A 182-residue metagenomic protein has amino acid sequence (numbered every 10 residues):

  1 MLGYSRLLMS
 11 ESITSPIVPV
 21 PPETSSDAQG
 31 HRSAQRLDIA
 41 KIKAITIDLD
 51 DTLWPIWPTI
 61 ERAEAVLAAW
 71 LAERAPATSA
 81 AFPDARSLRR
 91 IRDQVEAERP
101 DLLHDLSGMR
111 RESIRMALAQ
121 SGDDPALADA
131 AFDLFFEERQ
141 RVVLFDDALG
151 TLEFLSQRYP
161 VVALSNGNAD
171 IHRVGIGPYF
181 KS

Functional and structural regions predicted by a protein language model:
L2-I47: Non-catalytic pre-domain segments flanking phosphatase-related domains
G30, A34-S87: Active-site neighborhood of HAD-like aspartate-dependent phosphohydrolases
I45, A128-V142, A148-G177: Substrate-recognition element of Asp-dependent hydrolases with the DxDx(T/V) motif
I60, L103, S107, R141-L144: Aromatic-acidic/polar surface patches that form glycan- and anion
A63-L71, L88-R92, R110, I114 (+3 more regions): Hydrophobic alpha-helical core bundles mediating ligand binding, dimerization, or RNAP-core interactions
A72-S79, Q120-L127, P178-Y179: Short helix-capping segments at alpha-helix termini
R86-D133: A metal-dependent, Asp-based hydrolase signature
